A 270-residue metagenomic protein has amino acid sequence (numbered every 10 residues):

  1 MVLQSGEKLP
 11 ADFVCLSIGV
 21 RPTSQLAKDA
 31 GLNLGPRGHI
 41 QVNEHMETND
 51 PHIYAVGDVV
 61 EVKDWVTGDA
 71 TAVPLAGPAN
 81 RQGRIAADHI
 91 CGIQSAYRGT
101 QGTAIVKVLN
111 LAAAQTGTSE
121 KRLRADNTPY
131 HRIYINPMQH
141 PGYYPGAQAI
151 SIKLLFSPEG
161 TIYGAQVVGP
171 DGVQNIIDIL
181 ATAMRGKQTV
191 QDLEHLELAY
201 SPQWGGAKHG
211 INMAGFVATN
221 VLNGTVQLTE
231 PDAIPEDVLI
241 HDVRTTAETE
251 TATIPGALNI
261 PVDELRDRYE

Functional and structural regions predicted by a protein language model:
M1, L34-I40, N223-L228, I260-V262: Short gly/ser/thr-rich secondary-structure transition/capping motifs
M1-V2, E7-I85, L180-A183: FAD-site-proximal beta/loop scaffold in flavoenzymes
H45, V60, L155, R244-T246: Anionic group-transfer/hydrolysis microenvironments
I53-A55, Y130-R132, I240, A257-N259: Conserved beta-strand scaffold positions in the cores of enzyme catalytic domains, especially in NTP/NDP-utilizing
V59-P170, P202, G206, G210-I211 (+1 more regions): Mid-to-C-terminal Rossmann-like scaffold of FAD/NAD(P)H-dependent oxidoreductases
D171-T189: A short, polar/charged loop-to-alpha-helix boundary motif
V190-H195: Catalytic P-loop NTP-binding/switch module of NTPases
P231-E270: Positively charged, proline/Ser/Thr-rich regional signature most characteristic of the Rhodanese/CDC25-like
